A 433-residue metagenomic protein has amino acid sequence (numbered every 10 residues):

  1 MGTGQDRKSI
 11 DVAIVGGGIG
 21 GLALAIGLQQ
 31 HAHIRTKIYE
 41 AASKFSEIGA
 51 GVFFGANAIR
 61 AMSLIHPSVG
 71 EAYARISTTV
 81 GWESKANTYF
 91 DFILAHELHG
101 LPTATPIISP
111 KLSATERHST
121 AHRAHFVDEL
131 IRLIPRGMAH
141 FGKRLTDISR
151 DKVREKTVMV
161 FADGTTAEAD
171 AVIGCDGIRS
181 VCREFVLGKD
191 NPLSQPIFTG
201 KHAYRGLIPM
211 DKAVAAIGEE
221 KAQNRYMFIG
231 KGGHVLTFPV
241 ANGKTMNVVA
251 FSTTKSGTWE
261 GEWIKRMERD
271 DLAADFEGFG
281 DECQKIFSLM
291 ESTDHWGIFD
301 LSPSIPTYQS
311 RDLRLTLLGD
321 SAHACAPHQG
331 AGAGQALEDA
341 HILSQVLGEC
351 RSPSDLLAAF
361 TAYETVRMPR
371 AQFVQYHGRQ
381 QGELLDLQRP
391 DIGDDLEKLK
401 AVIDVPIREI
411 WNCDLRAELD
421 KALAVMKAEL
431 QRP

Functional and structural regions predicted by a protein language model:
G2-S9, A13, A74-R75, G81-K85 (+2 more regions): C-terminal helical "tail/cap" subdomain of flavin- and related membrane-associated enzymes
S9, A13-H31, Y39-A42, I173-G174 (+6 more regions): Conserved mid-domain beta->alpha element of the FAD-binding
D11, R35, T245: Residues at the starts of beta-strands that form the adenosine-phosphate
L24, I48, L64, R150 (+2 more regions): Short glycine-/acidic-enriched loop or helix-start segments at secondary-structure transitions that form or flank
G27, R35-T36, V80-G81, R132 (+1 more regions): Preference for well-ordered, secondary-structure-rich cores of eukaryotic proteins
F45: SAM cofactor-binding core of SAM-dependent methyltransferases, primarily the Rossmann-like beta-alpha-beta module
I48-L133, L385: Active-site-adjacent segment of FAD-dependent monooxygenases/related oxidoreductases
H66-E71, I93-L101, T115-E291: Conserved FAD-binding catalytic core of PHBH/FMO-like flavoproteins
